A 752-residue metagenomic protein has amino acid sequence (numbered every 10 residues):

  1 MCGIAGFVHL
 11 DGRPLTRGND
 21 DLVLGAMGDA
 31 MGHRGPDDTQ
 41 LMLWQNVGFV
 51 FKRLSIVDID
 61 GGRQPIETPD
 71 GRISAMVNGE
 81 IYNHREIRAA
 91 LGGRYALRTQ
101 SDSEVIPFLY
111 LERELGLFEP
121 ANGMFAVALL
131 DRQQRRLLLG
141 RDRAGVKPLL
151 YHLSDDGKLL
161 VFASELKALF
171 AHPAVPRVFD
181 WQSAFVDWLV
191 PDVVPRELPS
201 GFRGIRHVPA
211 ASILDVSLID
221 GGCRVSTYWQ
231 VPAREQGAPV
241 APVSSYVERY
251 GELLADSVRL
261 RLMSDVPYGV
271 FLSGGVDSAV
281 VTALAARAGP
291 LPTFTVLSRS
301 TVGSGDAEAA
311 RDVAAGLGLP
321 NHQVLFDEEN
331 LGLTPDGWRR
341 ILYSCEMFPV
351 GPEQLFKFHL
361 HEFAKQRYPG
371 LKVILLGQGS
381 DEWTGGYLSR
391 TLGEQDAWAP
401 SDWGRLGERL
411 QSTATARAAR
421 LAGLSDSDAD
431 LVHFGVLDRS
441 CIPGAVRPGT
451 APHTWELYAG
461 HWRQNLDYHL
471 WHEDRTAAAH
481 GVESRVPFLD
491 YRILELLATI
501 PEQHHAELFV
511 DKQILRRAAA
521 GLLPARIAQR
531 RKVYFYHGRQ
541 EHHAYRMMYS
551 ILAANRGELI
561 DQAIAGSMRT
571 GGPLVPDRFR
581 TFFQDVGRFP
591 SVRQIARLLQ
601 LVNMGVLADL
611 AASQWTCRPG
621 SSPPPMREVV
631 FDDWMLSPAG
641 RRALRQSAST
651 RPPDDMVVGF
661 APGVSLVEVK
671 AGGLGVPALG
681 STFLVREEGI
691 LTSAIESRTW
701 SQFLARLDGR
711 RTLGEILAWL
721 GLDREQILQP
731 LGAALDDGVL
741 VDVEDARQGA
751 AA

Functional and structural regions predicted by a protein language model:
M1-E329, G337-R340, S344-C345, K372 (+5 more regions): Cysteine-centered catalytic environments shared across enzyme families
M1-I4, V8, G116, F170 (+12 more regions): Adenosyl-5′-phosphate
S278, S484, Q529, V741-V743: Short beta-strand "wing" residues that participate in macromolecule-binding interfaces
R299-A364, Y368, G385, S389-P400 (+1 more regions): ATP-dependent adenylate-handling ligase core
L376-G379: Extended catalytic-interface subdomain
E382-G423: A catalytic-pocket lid/entrance helix-loop region that shapes and gates access to the active site across common
L722-A733: Short amphipathic alpha-helical interaction segments
D745-Q748: Short, Lys/Arg-rich nucleic-acid/phosphate-binding segment
